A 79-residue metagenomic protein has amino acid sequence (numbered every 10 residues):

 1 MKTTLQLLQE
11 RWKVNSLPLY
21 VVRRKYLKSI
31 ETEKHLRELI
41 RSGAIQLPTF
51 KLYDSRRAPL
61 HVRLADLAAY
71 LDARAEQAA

Functional and structural regions predicted by a protein language model:
M1, A75-A79: Short intrinsically disordered terminal tails
K2, Y26-H61: Major-groove DNA-recognition helix of helix-turn-helix-type DNA-binding domains
T3-E38, Y70: Polyanion-binding surface elements
Q6-Q9, Q46, Q77: Residue-identity detector for glutamine
L19-V21, Q46-A75: Short helix-start
K28, S42, D66-A68, A79: Intrinsically disordered, low-complexity segments enriched in polar/charged small residues
